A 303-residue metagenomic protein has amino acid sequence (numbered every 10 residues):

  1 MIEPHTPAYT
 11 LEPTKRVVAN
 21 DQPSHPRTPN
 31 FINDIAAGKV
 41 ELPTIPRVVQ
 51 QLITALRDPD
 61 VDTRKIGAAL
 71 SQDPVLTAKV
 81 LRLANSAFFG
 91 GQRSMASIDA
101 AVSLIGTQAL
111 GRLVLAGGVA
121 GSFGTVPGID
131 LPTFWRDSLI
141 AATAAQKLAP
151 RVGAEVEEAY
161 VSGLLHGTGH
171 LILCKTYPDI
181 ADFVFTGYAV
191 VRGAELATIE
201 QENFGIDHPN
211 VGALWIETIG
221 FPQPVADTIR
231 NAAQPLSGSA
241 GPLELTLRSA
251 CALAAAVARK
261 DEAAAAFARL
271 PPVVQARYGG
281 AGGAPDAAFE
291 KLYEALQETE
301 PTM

Functional and structural regions predicted by a protein language model:
M1-R192, L196-R269: Conserved alpha-helical "signature site" that marks functionally important helical segments or helix/loop junctions
A252-M303: C-terminal appended segment following the main domain
